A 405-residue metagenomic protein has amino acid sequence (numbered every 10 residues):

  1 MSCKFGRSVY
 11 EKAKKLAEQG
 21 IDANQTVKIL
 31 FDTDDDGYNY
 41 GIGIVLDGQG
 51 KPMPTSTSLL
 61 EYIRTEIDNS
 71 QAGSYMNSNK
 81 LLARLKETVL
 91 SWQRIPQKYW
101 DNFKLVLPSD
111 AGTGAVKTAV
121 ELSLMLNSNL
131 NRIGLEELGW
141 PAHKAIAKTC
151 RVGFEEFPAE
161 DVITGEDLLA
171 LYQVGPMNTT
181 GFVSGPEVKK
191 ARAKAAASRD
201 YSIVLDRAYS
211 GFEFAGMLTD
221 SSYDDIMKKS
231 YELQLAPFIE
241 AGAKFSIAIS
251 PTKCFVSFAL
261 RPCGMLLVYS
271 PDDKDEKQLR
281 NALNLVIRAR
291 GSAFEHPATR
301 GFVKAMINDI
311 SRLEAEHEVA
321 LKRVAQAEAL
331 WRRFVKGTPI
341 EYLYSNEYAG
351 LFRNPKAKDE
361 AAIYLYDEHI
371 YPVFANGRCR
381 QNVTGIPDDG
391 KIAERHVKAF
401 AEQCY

Functional and structural regions predicted by a protein language model:
S2, S8, A83-E87, S91 (+3 more regions): PLP-dependent enzyme catalytic core of the Aspartate aminotransferase-like
S2-N79, E295, I363-P372: N-terminal "arm"/small-domain region of PLP-dependent enzymes with the aminotransferase-like
K12-A17, G48-T55, T180-S184, E213-K229 (+1 more regions): Short, flexible/disordered intra-domain loops and linkers
L16-V27, S56-Y62, G185-A195, T219-F238 (+2 more regions): Well-ordered, non-membrane alpha-helical segments in soluble/globular domains
R64-I203, S210-A236, D389-G390: Conserved core of the PLP fold type I
T88, A236-L321: Conserved core segment of the aminotransferase class I/II
H143, Y223-D225, A327-R332, V373 (+2 more regions): Membrane-embedded alpha-helical bundles of multi-pass transporters/translocases, especially carrier/permease families
E314-E368, V383: Conserved PLP-binding catalytic core of the aspartate aminotransferase-like
